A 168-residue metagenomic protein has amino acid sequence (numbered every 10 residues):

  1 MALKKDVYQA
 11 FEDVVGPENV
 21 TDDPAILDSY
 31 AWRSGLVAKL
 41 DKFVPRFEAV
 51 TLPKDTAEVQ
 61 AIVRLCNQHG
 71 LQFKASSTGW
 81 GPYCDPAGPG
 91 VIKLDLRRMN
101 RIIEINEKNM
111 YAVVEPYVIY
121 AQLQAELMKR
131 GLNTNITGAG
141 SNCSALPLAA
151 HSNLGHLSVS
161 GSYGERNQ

Functional and structural regions predicted by a protein language model:
M1-R64, W80-M110, A125, A139-N153: N-terminal flexible segment immediately upstream of the FAD-binding catalytic core in FAD-dependent oxidoreductases
A75: Short, basic/aromatic recognition patches that contact phosphate-bearing ligands
V114, L127-Q168: A gly/ser-rich beta-alpha-beta helix-loop segment of oxidoreductase catalytic cores
Y117: Extended, alpha-helix-rich binding/interface surfaces that flank or overlap catalytic cores and mediate recognition
